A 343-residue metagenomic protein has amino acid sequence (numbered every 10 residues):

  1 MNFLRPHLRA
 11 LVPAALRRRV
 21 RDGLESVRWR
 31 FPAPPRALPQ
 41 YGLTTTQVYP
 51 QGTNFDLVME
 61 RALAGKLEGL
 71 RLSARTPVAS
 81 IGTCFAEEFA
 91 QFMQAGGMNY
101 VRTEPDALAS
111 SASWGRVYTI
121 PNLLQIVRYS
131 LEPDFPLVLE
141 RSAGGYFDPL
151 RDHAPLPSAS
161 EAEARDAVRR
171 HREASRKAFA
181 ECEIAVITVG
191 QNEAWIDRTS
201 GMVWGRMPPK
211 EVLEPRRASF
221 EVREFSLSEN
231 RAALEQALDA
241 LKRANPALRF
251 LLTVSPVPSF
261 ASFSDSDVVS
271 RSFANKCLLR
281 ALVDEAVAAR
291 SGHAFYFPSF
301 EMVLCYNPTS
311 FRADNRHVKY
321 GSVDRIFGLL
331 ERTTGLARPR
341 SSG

Functional and structural regions predicted by a protein language model:
N2-G343: Extracellular glycan-modifying ectodomains
